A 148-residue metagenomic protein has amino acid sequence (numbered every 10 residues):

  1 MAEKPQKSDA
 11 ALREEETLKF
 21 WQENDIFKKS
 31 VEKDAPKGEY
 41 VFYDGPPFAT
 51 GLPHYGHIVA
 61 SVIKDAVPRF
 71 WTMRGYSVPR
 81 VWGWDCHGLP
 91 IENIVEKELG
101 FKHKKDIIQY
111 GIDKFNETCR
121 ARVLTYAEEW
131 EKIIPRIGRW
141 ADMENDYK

Functional and structural regions predicted by a protein language model:
M1-K148: N-terminal, positively charged nucleic-acid-binding surface of large information/translation enzymes
